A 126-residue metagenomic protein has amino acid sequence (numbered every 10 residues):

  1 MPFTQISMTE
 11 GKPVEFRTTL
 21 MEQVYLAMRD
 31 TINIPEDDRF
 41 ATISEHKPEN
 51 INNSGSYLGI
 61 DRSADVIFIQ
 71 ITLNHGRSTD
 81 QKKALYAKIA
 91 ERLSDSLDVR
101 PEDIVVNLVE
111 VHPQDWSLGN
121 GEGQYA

Functional and structural regions predicted by a protein language model:
M1-A126: Interaction-mediating elements
